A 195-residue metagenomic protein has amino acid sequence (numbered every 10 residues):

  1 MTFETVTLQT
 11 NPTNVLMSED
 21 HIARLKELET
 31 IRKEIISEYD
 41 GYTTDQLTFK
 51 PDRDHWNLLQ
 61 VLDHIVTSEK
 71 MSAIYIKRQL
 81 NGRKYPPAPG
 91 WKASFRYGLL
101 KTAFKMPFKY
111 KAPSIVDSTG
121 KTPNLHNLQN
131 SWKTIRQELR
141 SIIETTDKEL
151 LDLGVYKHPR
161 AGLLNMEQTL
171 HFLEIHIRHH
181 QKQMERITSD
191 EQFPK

Functional and structural regions predicted by a protein language model:
T2-A23, I74-N130, E191-K195: Short, helix-capping/interhelical loops that line the mouth of catalytic, cofactor-, or ligand-binding pockets
F3-N11, I36-D45, P107-S114, E149-K157: Short alpha-helical hairpin
L16-H55: An N-terminal domain-cap segment
H21-R24, L28, L58, L128-W132 (+1 more regions): Hydrophobic packing residues in well-ordered alpha-helices of helical domains and bundles
E29-T30, T44, K133, D152 (+1 more regions): Short hydrophobic/aromatic segments of transmembrane alpha-helices and their interfaces
I31-G41, S68-S72, I135, H176 (+1 more regions): Amphipathic, well-ordered alpha-helical segments in soluble domains
F49-L99, E144-T145, E149-K195: Short, contiguous alpha-helical
S131-I142: Amphipathic alpha-helical packing segments from all-alpha helical-bundle domains
